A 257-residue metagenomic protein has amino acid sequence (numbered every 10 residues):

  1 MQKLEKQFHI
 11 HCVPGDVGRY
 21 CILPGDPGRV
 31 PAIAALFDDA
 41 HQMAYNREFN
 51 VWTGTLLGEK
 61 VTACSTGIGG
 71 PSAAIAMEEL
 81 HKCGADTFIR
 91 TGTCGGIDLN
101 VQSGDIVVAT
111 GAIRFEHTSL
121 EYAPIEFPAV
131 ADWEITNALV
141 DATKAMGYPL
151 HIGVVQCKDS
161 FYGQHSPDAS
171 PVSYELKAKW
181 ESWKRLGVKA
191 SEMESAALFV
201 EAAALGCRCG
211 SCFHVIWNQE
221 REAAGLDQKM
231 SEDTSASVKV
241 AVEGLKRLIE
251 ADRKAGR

Functional and structural regions predicted by a protein language model:
M1-A138: Metabolite-binding pocket within alpha/beta catalytic cores that recognizes anionic/polar moieties
P24-G28, I68-I75, C83, V101 (+6 more regions): Conserved active-site and cofactor/substrate-binding residues in soluble primary-metabolism enzymes
A40-Y45, G147-V154, L248-R257: Flexible, glycine/charged-enriched surface loops at secondary-structure junctions
D86-T87, K189, R208: Short acidic/polar active-site loop segments enriched in Thr and Asp
A129-G187: Active-site rim beta-loop-alpha module in soluble metabolic enzymes
A138-M146, E201, V240-A251: Generic non-transmembrane alpha-helical segments
A196-M230: Zn-dependent metallopeptidase/amidohydrolase metal-coordination segment
Q219-R257: His/Asp/Glu-rich mid-to-C-terminal helical/loop segments that flank catalytic regions of hydrolases
